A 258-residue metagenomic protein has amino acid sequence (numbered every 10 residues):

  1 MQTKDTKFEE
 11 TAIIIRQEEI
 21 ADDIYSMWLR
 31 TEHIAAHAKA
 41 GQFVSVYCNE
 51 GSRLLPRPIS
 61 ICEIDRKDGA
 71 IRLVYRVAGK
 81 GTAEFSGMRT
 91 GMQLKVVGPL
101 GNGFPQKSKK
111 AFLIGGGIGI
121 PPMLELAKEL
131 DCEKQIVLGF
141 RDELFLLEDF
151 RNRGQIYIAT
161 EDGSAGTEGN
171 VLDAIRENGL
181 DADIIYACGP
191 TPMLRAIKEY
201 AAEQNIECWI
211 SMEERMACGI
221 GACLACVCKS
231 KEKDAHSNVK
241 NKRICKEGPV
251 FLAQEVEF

Functional and structural regions predicted by a protein language model:
Q2-T90: Ferredoxin-reductase
F8, N241-F258: Short, basic/aromatic-enriched C-terminal tail that caps enzymatic domains
S52-L55, A202, E255: N-terminal [4Fe-4S]-dependent radical SAM core
K80-R215: FNR/FR-type flavoprotein reductase catalytic core
P122, T191, E213-P249: Local cysteine-cluster metal-coordination motifs and their immediate loop/turn environment, predominantly Fe-S cluster
